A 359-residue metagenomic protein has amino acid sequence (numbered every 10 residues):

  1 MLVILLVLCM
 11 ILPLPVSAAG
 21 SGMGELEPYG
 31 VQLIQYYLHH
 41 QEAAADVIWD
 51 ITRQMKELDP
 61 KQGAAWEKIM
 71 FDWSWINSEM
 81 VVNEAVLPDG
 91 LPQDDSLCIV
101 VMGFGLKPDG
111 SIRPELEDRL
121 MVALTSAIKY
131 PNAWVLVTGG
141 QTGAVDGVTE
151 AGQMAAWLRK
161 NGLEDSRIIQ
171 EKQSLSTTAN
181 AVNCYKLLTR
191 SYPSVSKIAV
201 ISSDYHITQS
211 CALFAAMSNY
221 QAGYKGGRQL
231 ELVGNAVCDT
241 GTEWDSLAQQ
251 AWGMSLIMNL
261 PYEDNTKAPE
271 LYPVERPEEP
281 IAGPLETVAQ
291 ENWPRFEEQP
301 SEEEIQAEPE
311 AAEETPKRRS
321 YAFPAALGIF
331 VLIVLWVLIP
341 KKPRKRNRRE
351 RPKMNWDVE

Functional and structural regions predicted by a protein language model:
M1-L5: Sec-dependent signal peptide recognition, specifically the positively charged N-region followed immediately by
L6-L14: Hydrophobic core
P13-A19, P340-K342: Membrane-interface motif at the C-terminal end of an N-terminal transmembrane signal
A18-M258, E303-P309: A structural signal for short, hydrophobic/glycine-enriched beta-strand patches
A248, G253-P316: Low-complexity, Gly/Ser/Thr/Pro-rich intrinsically disordered linker/tail segments
A312-G328: Juxtamembrane/start-of-transmembrane alpha-helix segments at the extracytoplasmic/lumenal side of membrane anchors
V331-P343: Alpha-helical transmembrane segments
R344-E359: Cytoplasmic C-terminal tails of single-pass
